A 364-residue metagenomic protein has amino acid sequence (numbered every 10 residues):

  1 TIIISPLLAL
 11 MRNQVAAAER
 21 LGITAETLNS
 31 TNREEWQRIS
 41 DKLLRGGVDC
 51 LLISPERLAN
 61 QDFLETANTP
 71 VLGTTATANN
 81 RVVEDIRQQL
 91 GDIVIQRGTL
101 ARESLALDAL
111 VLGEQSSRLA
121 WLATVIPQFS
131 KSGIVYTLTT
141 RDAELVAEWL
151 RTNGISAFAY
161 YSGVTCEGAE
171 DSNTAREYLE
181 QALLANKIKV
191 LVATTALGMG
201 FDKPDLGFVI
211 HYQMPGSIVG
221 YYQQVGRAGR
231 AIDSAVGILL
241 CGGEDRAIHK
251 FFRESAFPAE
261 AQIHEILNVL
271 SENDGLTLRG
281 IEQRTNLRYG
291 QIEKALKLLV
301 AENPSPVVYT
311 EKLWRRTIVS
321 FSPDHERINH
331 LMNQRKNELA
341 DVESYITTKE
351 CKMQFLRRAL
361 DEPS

Functional and structural regions predicted by a protein language model:
I2-S5, A9-N268, N273-D274, R279-Q283 (+2 more regions): Helicase motor core with emphasis on the C-terminal RecA-like subdomain
S54, R288, K349-K352: Helix N-cap / loop-to-helix initiation motif
R284, A359: Residues within the alpha-helical elements of helix-turn-helix
T285-A301: Short amphipathic alpha-helical interaction segments
T317-C351: Short, amphipathic alpha-helical interaction segments positioned at domain boundaries
K352, D361-S364: Long, charged, helix-prone linker segments
